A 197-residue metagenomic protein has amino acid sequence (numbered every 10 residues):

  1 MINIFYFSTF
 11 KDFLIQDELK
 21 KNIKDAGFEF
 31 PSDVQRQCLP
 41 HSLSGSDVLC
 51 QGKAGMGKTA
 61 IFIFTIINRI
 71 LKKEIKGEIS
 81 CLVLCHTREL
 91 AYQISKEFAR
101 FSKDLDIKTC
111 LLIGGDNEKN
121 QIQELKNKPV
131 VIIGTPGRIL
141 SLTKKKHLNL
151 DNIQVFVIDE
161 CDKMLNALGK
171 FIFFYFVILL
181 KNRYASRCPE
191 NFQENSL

Functional and structural regions predicted by a protein language model:
M1-S46, F64, H86: N-terminal intrinsically disordered, low-complexity tails of helicases
E18-K21, D25-F28, I75-K144, N152-V155: Conserved nucleic-acid-binding Ia/Ib motif block in the N-terminal RecA-like helicase ATPase lobe
R36-V48, T59-I75, E97-F101, L140: Walker A/P-loop NTP-binding motif
L49-Q51, L82: Short hydrophobic/aromatic beta-strand immediately N-terminal to the Walker A/P-loop
G52-M56: The conserved Walker
A60-F64, R88, R183: Phosphate-binding Walker
I66, R100, D106, H147 (+1 more regions): ASCE P-loop NTPase motor core, strongest for the SF2 helicase catalytic module
N149-L197: Post-DEXD/H (motif II) to motif III coupling segment of the RecA-like Helicase ATP-binding lobe
